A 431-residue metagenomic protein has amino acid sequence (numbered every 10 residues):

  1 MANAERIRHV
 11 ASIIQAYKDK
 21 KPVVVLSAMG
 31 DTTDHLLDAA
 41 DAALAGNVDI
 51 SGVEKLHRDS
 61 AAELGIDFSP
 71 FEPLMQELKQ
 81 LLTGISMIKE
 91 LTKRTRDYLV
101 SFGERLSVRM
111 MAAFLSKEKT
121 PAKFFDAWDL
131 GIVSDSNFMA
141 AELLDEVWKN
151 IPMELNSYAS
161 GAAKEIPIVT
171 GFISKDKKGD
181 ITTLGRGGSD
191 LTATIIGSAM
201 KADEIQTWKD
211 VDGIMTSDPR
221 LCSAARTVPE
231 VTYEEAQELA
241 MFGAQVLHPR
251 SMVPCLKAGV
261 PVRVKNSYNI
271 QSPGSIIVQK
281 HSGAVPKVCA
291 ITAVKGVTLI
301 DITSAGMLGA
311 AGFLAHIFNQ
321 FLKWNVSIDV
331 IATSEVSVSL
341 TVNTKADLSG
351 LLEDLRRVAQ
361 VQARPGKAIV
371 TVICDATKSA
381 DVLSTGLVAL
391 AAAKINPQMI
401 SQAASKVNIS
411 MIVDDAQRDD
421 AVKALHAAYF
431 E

Functional and structural regions predicted by a protein language model:
M1-L247, M252, I412-D414: Nucleotide/pyrophosphate-binding catalytic subdomain
K21-V24, P121-K123, K164-I168, F172 (+14 more regions): Structural motif
M29-G30, D129, V211-G213, V260-V262 (+4 more regions): Glycine-rich beta-alpha junction loops
L247-P249, A258, Y268-S275, L348: Surface-exposed amphipathic alpha-helical tracts and adjacent flexible/coil segments at the periphery of soluble enzymes
Q271-E431: A conserved regulatory-domain signal marking ACT and ACT-like small-molecule sensing domains and adjacent regulatory
